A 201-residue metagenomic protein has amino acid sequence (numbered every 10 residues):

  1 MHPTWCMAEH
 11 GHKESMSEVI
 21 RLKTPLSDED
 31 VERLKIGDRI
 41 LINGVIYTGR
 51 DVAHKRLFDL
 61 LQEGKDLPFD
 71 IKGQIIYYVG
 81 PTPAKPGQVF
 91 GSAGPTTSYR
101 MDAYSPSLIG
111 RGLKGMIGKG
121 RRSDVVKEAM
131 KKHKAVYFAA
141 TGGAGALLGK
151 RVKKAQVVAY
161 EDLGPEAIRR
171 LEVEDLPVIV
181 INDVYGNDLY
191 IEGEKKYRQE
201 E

Functional and structural regions predicted by a protein language model:
S17-L26: Short, structured beta-strand/loop micro-motifs enriched in basic residues and often containing a Trp
T48-L176: Feature captures the catalytic cores and cofactor-binding loops of soluble hydro-lyases/lyases that act on carboxylate
S105, I179-E201: Active-site/ligand-binding-proximal alpha/beta "capping" segment
